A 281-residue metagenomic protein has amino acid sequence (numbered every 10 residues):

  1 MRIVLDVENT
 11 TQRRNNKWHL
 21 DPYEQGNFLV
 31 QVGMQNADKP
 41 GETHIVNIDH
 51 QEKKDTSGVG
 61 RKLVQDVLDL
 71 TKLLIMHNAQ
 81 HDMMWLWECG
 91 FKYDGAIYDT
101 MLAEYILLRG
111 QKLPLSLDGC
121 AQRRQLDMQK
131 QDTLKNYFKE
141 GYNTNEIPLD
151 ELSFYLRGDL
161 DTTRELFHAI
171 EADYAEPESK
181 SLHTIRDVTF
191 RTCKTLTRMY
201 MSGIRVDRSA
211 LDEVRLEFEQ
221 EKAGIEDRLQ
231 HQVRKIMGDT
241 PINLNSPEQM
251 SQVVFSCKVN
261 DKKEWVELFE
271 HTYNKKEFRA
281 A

Functional and structural regions predicted by a protein language model:
M1-G119, R123: Conserved RNase H-like, two-metal-ion catalytic cores of nucleic-acid enzymes
M1-K17, D21-T43, R123, M128 (+2 more regions): Conserved "right-hand" nucleotidyltransferase catalytic core of DNA-directed polymerases
